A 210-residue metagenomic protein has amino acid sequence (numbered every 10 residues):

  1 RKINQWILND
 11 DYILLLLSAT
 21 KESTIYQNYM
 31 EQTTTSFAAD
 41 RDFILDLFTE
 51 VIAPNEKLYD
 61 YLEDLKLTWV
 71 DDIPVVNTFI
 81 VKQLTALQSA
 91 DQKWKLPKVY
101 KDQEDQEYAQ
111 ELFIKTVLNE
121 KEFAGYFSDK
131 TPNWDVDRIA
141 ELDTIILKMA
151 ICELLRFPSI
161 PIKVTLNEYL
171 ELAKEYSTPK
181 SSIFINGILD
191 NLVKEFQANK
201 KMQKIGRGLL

Functional and structural regions predicted by a protein language model:
R1-L210: Class I Rossmann-like S-adenosyl-L-methionine
